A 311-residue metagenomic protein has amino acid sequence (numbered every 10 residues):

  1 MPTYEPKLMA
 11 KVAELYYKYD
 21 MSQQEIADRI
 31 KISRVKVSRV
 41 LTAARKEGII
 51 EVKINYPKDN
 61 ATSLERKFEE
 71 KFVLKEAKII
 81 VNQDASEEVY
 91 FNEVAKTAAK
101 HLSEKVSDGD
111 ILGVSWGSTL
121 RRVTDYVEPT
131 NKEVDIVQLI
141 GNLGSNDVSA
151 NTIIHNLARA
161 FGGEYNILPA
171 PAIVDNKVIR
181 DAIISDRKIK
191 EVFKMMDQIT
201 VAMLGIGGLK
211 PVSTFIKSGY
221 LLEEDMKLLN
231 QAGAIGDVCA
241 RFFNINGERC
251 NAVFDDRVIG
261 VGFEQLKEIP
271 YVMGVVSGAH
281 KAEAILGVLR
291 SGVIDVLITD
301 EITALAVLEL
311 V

Functional and structural regions predicted by a protein language model:
E5-D20, L41, G48: Short, amphipathic alpha-helical "recognition" segments used to contact nucleic acids or chromatin
V12, S22-I32: Short alpha-helical "recognition helix" segments of helix-turn-helix
S33-L41: Residues within the DNA-recognition helix of helix-turn-helix
G48-L64: Short Lys/Arg-enriched helix C-cap and helix-to-coil transition segments that create basic nucleic-acid-contact patches
R66, K71-D110, T130-K210, K217 (+1 more regions): Ligand-binding beta-strand-loop-alpha-helix segment within the catalytic cores of soluble metabolic enzymes
V114-T119: Glycine-rich beta-strand-to-loop/alpha-helix junction loops that act as flexible
F215-N244, V296: Gly/Ser/Thr-rich active-site loops/lids in small-molecule metabolic enzymes that frequently grip phosphoryl groups
R249-V311: ATP/nucleoside-binding phosphotransfer catalytic cores, i.e., glycine-rich phosphate-binding loops
